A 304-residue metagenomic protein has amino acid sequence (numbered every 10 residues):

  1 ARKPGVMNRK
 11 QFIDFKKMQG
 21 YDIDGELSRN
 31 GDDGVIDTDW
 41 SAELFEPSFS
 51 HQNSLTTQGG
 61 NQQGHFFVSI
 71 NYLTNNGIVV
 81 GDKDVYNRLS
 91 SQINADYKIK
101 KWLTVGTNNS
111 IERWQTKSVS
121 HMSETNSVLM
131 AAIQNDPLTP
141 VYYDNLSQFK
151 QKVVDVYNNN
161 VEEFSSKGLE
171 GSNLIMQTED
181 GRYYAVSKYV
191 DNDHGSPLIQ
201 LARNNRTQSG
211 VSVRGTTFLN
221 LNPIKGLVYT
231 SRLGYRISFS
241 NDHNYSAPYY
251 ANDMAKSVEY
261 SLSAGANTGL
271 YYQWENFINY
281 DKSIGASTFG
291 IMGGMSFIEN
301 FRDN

Functional and structural regions predicted by a protein language model:
A1-I36, I78-D84, Q92-S212, T230-N304: Surface-exposed loop/interface segments of Gram-negative outer-membrane beta-barrel transport/assembly proteins
D37-S48: Periplasmic N-terminal accessory/gating domains of Gram-negative outer-membrane beta-barrel systems
E46-P47, T57-N61: Outer-membrane beta-barrel initiation region
S50, N61-Q62, K98-W102, N222-I224 (+1 more regions): Outer-membrane beta-barrel channels and translocator barrels
S54-Q58, N94, T216-F218, N222 (+1 more regions): Outer-membrane beta-barrel architecture
Y72-N76: Transmembrane beta-strand segments that form the barrel wall of outer-membrane beta-barrel proteins
